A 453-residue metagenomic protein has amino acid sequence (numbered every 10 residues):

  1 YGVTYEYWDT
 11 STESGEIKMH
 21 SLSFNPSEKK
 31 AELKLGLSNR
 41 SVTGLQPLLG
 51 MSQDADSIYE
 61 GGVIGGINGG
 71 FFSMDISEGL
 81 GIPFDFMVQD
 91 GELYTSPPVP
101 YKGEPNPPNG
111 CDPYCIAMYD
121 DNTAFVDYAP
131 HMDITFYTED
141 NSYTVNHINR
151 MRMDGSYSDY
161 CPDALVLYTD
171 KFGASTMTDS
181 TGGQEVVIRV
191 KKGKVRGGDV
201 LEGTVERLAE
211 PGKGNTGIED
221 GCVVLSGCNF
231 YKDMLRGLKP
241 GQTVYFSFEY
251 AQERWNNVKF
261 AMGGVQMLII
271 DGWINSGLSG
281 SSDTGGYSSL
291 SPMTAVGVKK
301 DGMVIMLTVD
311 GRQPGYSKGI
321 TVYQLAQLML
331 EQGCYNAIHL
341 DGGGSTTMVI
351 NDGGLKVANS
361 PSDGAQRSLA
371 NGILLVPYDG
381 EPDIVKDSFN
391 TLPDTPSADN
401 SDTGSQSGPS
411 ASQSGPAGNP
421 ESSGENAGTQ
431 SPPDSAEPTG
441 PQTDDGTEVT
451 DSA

Functional and structural regions predicted by a protein language model:
Y1-C222: Zymogen propeptides
L35-R40, G227-Y231, G311-G315: Second-shell loop/turn segments in exported
M74-N109, F248, A261, V265-Y335 (+2 more regions): Conserved, well-ordered active-site substructure
A117-M118, K239, G297-V298: Well-ordered beta-strand positions
V223-G237: Short alpha-helix capping/helix-loop boundary micro-motifs
L238-F246: Loop/turn positions that initiate beta-strands
S247-R254: Short, charged beta-turn/beta-strand-edge "cap" motif at the junction between a beta-strand and an adjacent loop
D383-A453: Intrinsically disordered, low-complexity repeat and linker tracts
